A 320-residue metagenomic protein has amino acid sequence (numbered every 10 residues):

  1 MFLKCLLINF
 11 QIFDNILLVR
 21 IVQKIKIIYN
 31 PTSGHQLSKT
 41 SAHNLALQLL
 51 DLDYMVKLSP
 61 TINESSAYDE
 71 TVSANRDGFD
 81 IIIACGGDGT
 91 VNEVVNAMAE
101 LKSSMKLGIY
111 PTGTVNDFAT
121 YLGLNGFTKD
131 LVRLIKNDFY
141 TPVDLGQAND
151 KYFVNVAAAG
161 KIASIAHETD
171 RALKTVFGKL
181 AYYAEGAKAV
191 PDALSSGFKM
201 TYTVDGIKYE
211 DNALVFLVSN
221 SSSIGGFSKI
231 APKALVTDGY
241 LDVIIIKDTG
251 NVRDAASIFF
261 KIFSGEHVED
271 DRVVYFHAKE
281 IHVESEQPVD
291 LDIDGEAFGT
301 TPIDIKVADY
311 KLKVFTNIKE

Functional and structural regions predicted by a protein language model:
F2-I82, K208, E320: ATP/NTP phosphate-donor binding region
P31, C85-G87, T112: Glycine-rich beta-strand-to-loop/alpha-helix junction loops that act as flexible
S38, V204, L235, I245-E320: ATP/nucleoside-binding phosphotransfer catalytic cores, i.e., glycine-rich phosphate-binding loops
L52, T61, E100-L214: Catalytic core of DAGKc-family lipid kinases
T90-K102: Short Gly/Thr/Asp-enriched flexible loops that form oxyanion-binding sites at enzyme active sites
A158, I162, L217-I230, A297: Glycine-rich phosphate/pyrophosphate-binding beta-alpha loops
L173-A181, P232-R253: Gly/Ser/Thr-rich active-site loops/lids in small-molecule metabolic enzymes that frequently grip phosphoryl groups
